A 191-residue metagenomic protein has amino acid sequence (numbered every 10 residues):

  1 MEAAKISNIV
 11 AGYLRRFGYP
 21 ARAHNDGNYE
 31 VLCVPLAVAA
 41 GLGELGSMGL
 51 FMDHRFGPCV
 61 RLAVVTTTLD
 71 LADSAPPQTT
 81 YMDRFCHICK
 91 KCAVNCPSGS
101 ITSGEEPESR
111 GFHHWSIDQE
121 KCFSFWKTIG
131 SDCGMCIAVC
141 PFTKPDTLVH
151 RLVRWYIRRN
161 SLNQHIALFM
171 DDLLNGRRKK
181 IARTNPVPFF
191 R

Functional and structural regions predicted by a protein language model:
M1-F142, H150, R154-R158: Catalytic cores of enzyme domains
A138, F142, D146-T147, R151-R191: Iron-sulfur (Fe-S) cluster-binding modules
